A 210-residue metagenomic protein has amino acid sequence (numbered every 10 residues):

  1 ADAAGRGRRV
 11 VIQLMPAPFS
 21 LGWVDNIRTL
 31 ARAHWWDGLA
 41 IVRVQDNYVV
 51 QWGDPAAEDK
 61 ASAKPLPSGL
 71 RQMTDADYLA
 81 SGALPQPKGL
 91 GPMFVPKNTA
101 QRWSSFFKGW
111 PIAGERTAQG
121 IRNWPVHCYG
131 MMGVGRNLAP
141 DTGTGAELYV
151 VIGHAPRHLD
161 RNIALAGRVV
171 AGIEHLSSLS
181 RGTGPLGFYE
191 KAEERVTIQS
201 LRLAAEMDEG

Functional and structural regions predicted by a protein language model:
A1-G210: Cyclophilin-like peptidyl-prolyl cis-trans isomerases
